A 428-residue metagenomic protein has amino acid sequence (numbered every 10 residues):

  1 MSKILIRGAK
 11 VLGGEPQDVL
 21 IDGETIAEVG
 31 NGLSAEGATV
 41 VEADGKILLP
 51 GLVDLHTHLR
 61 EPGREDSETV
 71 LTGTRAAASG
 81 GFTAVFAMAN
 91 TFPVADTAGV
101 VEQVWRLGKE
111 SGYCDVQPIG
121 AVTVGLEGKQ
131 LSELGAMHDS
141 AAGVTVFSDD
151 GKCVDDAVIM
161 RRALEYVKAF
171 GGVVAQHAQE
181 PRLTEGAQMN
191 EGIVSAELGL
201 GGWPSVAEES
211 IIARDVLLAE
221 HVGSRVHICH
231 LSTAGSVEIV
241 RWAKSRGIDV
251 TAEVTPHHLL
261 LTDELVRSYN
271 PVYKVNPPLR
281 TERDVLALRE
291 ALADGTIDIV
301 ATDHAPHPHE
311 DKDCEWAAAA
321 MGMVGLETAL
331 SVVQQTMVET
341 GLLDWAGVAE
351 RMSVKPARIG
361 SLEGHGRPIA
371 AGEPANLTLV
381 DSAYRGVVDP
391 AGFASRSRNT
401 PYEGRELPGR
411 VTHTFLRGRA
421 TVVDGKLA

Functional and structural regions predicted by a protein language model:
M1-P50: Histidine-rich, glycine-flanked metal-binding segment
A9, E24, G45, H56 (+15 more regions): Divalent metal-coordination and catalytic microenvironments
K46-S111: Metal-associated gating/positioning segment near the N- to mid-region
L55-E68, A89-T91, D96, Q117-Q130 (+2 more regions): Active-site mouth loops of central-metabolism enzymes
R106-V122: A glycine-rich helix N-cap at a beta->alpha junction
L131-V300: Histidine/acidic residue-rich metal-binding segments in metalloenzymes
E197-R225, V272, A293, D298-V300 (+1 more regions): His/Asp/Glu-enriched, well-ordered alpha-helical/loop segment that forms or immediately abuts the divalent-metal
E315-A318, A371-K426: C-terminal cap of metal-dependent C-N hydrolases
